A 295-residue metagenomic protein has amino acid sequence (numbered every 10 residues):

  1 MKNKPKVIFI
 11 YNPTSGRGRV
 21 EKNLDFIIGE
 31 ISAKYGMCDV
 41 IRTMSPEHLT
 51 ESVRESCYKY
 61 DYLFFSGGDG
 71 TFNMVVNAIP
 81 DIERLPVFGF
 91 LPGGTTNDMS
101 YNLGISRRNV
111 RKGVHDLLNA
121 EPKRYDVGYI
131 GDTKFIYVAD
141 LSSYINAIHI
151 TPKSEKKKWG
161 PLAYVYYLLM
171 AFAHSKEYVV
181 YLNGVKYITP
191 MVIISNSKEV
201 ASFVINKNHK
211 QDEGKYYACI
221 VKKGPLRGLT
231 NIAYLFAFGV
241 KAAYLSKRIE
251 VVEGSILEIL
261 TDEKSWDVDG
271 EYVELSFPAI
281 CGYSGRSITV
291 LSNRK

Functional and structural regions predicted by a protein language model:
M1-S66, N73, K186: ATP/NTP phosphate-donor binding region
E21-N23, V76-I79, Y101-L103, I205-N206: Short amphipathic alpha-helical segments
T43, D81-I193: Catalytic core of DAGKc-family lipid kinases
T71-E83: Short Gly/Thr/Asp-enriched flexible loops that form oxyanion-binding sites at enzyme active sites
T133-D140, I145-N146, Y187-S195, V200-S202 (+4 more regions): Short hydrophobic-aromatic micro-motifs
E155-L162, N206-G228: Gly/Ser/Thr-rich active-site loops/lids in small-molecule metabolic enzymes that frequently grip phosphoryl groups
K210, I220-K295: ATP/nucleoside-binding phosphotransfer catalytic cores, i.e., glycine-rich phosphate-binding loops
